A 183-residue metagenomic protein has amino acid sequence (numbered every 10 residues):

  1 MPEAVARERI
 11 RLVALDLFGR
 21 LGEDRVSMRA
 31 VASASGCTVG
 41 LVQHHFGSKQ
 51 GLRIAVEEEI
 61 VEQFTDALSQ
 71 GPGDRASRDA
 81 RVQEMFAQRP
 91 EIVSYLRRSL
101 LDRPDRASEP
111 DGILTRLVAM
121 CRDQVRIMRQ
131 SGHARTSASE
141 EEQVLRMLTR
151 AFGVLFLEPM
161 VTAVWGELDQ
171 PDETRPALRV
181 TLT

Functional and structural regions predicted by a protein language model:
M1-P2: A detector for short, charged/polar N-terminal pre-domain segments
V5-R9, V13, L17-G51, A55: Helix-turn-helix
F46, R98-P104: Short helix-capping/turn signature of helix-turn-helix
R53-I60, L117: Alpha-helical DNA-contacting segments of helix-turn-helix folds
A55, T65-R98, M120, E140 (+1 more regions): Hydrophobic alpha-helical connector segments
T65-S69, D105-H133, A138-L145: Amphipathic alpha-helical packing segments from all-alpha helical-bundle domains
E84-A87, V118-S131, F156-T183: C-terminal peripheral helix-coil segments that are non-catalytic and often amphipathic
L145, T149-L157: An amphipathic alpha-helical core segment
